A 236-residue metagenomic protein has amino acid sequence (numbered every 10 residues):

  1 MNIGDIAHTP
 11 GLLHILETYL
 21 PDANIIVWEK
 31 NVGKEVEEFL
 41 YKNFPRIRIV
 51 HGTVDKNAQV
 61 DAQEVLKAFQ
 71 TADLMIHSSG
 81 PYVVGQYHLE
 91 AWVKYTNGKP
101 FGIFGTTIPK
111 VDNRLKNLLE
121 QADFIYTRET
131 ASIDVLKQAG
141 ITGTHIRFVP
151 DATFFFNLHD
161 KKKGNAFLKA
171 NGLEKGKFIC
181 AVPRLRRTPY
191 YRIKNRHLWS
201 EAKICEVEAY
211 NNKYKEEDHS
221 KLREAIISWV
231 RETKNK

Functional and structural regions predicted by a protein language model:
M1-K236: Active-site anion-handling motifs in enzyme catalytic cores
